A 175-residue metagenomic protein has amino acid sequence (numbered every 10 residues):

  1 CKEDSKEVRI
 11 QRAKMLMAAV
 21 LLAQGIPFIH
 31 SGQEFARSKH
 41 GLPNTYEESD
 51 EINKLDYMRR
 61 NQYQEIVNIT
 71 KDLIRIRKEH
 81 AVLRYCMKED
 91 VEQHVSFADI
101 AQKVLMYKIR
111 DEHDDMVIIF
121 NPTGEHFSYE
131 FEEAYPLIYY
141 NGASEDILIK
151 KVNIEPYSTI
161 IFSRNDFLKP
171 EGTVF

Functional and structural regions predicted by a protein language model:
C1-S5: Active-site clefts of carbohydrate-active enzymes
K6-I10, L21-I29, Q33-F175: Carbohydrate-interacting/catalytic domains
R12-M17: Short, acidic/polar
